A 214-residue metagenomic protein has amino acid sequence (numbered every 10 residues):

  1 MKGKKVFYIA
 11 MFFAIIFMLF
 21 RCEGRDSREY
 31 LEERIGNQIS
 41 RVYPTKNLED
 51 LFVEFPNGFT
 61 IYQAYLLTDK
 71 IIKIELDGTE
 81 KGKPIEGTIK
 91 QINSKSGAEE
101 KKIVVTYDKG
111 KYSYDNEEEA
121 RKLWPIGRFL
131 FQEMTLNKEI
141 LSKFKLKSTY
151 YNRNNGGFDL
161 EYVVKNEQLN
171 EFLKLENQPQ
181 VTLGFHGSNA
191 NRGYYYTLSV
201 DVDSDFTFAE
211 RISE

Functional and structural regions predicted by a protein language model:
M1-R21: Sec-dependent bacterial lipoprotein signal peptides
I16-Y62: N-terminal leader/targeting segments and the immediate start of mature chains
T45-E80, E86-K90: N-terminal Sec/ER secretory leader and immediately downstream segment of secreted/extracellular precursors
Y62-Y65, A98, E167-E176, F206-A209: Flexible, membrane-facing loop/turn or short amphipathic-helix motifs that contact lipid bilayers or gate lipid-binding
K73-I126: An acidic-aromatic
T106-N154: Flexible, processing/modification-adjacent segments and terminal tails in exported/periplasmic/extracellular proteins
L136-S188: Extended beta-strand-rich segments in extracellular/periplasmic secretory proteins, especially within noncatalytic
P179-E214: Acidic, serine/threonine-rich low-complexity disordered tracts
